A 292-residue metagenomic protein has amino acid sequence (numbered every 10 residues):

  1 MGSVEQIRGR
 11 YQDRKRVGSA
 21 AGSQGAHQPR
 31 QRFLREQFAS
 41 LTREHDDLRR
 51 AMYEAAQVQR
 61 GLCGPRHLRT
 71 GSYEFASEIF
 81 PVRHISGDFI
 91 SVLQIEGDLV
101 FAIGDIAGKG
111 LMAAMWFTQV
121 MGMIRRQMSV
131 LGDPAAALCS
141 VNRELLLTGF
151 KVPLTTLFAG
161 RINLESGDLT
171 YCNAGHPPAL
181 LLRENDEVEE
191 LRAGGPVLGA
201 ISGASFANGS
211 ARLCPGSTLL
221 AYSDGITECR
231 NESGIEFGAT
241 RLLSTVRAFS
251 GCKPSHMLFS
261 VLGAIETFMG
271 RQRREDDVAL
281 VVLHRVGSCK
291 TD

Functional and structural regions predicted by a protein language model:
M1-K15, S19, G216, C252-E275 (+1 more regions): Non-catalytic regulatory/interaction regions at protein termini and inter-domain linkers
G2-S3, I7-R50: Amphipathic alpha-helical coiled-coil "transmission" helices that mediate dimerization and conformational coupling
R30-L220, G270-D292: … and, occasionally, acidic/histidine-rich disordered N-termini of signaling adaptors
G132-A137, S250-L258: Short, charged, surface-exposed loops that flank catalytic or proteolytic processing sites
L181-E184, R230-G234: Cytochrome P450 core scaffold surrounding the K-helix E-X-X-R motif and the conserved "meander" helix-loop region
I226-E228: Short acidic/polar inter-strand loop motif in beta-rich domains
I235-S250: Divalent-cation-assisted or electrostatically stabilized phosphate/pyrophosphate-binding catalytic cores
